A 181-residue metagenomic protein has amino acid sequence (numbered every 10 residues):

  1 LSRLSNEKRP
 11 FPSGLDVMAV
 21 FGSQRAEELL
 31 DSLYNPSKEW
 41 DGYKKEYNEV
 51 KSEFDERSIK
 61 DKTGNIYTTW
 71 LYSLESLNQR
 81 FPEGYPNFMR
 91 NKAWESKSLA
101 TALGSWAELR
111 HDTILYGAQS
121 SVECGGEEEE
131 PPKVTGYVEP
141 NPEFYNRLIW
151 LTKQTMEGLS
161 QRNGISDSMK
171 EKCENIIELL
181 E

Functional and structural regions predicted by a protein language model:
L1-E181: Polar/charged low-complexity regulatory segments
